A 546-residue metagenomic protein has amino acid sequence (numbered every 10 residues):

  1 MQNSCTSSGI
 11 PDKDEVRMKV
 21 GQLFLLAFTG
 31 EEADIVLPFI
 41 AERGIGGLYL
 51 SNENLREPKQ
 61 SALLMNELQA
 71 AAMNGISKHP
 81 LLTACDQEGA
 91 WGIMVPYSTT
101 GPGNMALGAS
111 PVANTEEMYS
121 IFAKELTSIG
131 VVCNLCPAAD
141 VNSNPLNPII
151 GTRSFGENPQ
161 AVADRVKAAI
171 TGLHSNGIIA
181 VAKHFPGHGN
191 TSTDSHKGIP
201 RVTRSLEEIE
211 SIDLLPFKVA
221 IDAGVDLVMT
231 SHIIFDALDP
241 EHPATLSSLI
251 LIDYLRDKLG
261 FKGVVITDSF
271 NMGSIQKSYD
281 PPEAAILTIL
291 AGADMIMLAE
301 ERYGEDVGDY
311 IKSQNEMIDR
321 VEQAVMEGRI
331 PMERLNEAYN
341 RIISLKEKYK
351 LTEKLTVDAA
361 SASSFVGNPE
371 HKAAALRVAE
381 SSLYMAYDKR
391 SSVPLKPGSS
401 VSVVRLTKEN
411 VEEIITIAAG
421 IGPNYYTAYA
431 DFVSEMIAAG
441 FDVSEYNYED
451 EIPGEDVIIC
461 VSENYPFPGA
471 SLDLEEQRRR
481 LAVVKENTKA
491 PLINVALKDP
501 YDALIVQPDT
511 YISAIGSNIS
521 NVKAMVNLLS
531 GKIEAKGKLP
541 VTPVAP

Functional and structural regions predicted by a protein language model:
N3-R43, P281-P546: Preference for extracellular/luminal or secreted protein segments
R17, F24, G177-A180, G260-F270 (+1 more regions): Short beta-strand/loop segments at the ligand-binding rim of alpha/beta enzyme cores
P38-R165, H184, G189-T203, S231-T245 (+4 more regions): Enzymes and membrane/adaptor proteins characterized by extended Gly/Ser/Thr/Asp/Glu-rich, aromatic-dotted
F39-I40, L126, L173, A220 (+3 more regions): Generic structural signal for hydrophobic
A71-K78, L173-G177, G224, D257-K262 (+1 more regions): Short helix-capping segments at alpha-helix termini
E117-I121, E125, D164-A168, S211-V219 (+5 more regions): A non-catalytic, amphipathic alpha-helix used as a structural packing/dimerization or gating element in enzyme scaffolds
K167-A182, P186, S195, E207-L227: Phosphate/pyrophosphate-binding betaalpha-module
